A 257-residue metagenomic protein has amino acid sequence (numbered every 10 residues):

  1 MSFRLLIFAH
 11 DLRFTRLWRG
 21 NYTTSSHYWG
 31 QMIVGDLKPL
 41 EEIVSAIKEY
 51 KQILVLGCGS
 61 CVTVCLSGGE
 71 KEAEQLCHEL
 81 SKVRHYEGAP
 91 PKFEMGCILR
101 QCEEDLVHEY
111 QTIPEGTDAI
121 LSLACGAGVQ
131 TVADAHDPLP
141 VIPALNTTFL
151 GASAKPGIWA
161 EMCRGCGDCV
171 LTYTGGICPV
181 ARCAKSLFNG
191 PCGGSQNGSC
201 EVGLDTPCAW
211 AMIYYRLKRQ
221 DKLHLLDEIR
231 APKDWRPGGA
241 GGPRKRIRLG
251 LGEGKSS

Functional and structural regions predicted by a protein language model:
M1-M95, D105-I120, D134-Y173, I177-S257: Iron-sulfur (Fe-S) cluster-binding modules
R100-Q101: Membrane-embedded and interfacial regions of multi-pass energy-transducing membrane proteins
S122-G126: N-terminal glycine-rich "phosphate-gripper" loop used for MgATP/nucleotide binding and carboxylate activation
G128-T131: Short, well-ordered alpha-helical microsegments
